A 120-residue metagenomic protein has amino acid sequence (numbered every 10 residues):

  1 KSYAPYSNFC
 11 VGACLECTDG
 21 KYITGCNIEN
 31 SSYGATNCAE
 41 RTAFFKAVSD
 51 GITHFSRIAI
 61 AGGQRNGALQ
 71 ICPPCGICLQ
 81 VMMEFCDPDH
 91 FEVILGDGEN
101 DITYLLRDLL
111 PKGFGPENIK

Functional and structural regions predicted by a protein language model:
K1, D50-K120: C-terminal binding/interaction regions
S2-S7: Extended beta-strand/beta-hairpin segments
N8-E16: Short beta-strand scaffold segments in enzyme catalytic cores
N27-R41: Compact, glycine-rich, soluble single-domain proteins
C38, T42, I77-Q80: Short amphipathic alpha-helical face segments that pack within enzyme cores and frequently flank/anchor catalytic
